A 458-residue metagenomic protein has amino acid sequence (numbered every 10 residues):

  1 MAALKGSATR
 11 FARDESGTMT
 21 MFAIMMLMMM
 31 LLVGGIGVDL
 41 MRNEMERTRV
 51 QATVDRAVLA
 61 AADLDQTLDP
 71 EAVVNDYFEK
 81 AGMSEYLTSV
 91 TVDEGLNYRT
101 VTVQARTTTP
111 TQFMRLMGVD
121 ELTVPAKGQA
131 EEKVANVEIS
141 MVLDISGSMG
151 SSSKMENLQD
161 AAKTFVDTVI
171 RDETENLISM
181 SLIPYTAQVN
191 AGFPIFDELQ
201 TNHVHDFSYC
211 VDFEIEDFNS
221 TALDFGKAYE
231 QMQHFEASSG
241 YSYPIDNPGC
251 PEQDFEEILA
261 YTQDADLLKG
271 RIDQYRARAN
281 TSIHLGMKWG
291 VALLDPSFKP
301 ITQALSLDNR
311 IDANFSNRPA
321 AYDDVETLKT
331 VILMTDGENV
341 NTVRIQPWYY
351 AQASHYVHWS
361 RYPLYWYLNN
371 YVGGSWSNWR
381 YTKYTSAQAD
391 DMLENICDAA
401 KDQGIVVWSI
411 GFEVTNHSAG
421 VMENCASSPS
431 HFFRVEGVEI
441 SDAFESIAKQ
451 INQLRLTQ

Functional and structural regions predicted by a protein language model:
M1-A72, G147, A187, A426: Alpha-helical assembly-interface signal, strongest on the long, hydrophobic N-terminal helix that forms
A2, M41-E44, T48, R56-T109 (+8 more regions): Short amphipathic secondary-structure patches
S7-I24, L96-S140, M149-E156, I301-E326: Acidic, polar low-complexity linker/tail segments
G35, D39, K133-L158, L333-E338: MIDAS-like acidic motif and immediate structural context at the N-terminus of von Willebrand factor A/I domains
F78-S84, L393-Q458: Von Willebrand factor A/integrin I-like adhesion domains
M149-S179, V189, H203, A277 (+2 more regions): …and closely analogous acidic/polar surface helices at protein-protein or active-site interfaces in A-domain-like
N176-Q231, F235, H431-Q458: C-terminal "exit" segments of structured domains
I195-W408: Acidic, Ser/Thr/Gly/Pro-rich low-complexity segments that form flexible
